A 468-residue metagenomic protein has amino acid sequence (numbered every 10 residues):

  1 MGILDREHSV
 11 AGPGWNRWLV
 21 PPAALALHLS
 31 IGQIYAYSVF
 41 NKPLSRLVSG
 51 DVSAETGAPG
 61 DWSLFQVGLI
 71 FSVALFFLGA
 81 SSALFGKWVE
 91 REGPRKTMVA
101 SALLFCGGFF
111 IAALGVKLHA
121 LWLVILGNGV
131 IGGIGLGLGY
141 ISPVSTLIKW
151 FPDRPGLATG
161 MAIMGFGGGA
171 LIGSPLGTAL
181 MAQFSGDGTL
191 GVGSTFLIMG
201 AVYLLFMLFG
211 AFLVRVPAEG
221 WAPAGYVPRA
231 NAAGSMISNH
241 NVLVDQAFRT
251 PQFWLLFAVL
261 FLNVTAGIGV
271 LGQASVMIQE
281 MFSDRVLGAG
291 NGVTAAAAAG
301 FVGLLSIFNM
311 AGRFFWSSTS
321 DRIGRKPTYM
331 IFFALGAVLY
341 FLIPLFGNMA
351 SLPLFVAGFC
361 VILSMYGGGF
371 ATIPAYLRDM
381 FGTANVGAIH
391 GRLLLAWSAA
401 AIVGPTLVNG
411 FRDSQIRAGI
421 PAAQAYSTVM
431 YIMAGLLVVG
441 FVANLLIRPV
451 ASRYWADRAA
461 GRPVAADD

Functional and structural regions predicted by a protein language model:
Y37-K42, D245-W316, A401-N409: Extracytoplasmic gate region of multi-pass secondary transporters
L44, G137-F151, A158-T159, G368-F381: Intracellular juxtamembrane helix-capping segments at the cytosolic ends of symmetry-related transmembrane helices
L69-K87, G303-W316: Central cavity-lining transmembrane alpha-helices of secondary-active solute carriers, predominantly the Major
L103-K117, L335-N348: C-terminal ends and interior cores of transmembrane alpha-helices in multi-pass membrane transporters/permeases
R154-P175, G391-P405: Glycine-rich segments within core transmembrane alpha-helices of 12-TM secondary carriers
F166-E219: Helix-loop-helix hairpin linking two adjacent transmembrane segments in secondary transporters
A201-A232, G440-R448: C-terminal membrane-cytosol helix-exit motif in multi-pass small-molecule transporters
L260, A266, A297-I373: C-terminal transmembrane helical hairpin of 12-TM major facilitator-type secondary transporters
